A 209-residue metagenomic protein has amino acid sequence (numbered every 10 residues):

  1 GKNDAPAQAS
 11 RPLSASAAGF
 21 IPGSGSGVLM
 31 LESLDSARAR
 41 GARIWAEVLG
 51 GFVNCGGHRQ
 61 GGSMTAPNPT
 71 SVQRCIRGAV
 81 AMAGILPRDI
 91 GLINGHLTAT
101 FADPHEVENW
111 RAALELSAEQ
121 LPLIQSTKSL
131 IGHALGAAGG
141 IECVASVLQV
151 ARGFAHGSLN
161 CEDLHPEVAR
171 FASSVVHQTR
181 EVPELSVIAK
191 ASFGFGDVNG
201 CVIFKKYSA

Functional and structural regions predicted by a protein language model:
G1-Q8, E106-I124, S173-Q178: Acidic-glycine-rich active-site phosphate/pyrophosphate-binding loop
G1-S36, A138-A209: Conserved beta-strand-centric core segments of catalytic alpha/beta enzyme folds
A5-I85, G91-L92, A209: Condensing-enzyme catalytic core mediating Claisen C-C bond formation in acyl metabolism
R43-G51, R88-G95, L121-S129, G157-H165 (+1 more regions): Beta-strand segments within the central parallel beta-sheet cores of soluble alpha/beta enzyme folds
A46-E47, N109-R111, K206: Glycine-rich, phosphate-binding/catalytic loops in enzymes
H58-P69, L97-E115, A134-I141, S173: Short glycine/threonine-rich loop-to-helix capping motif typified by GTGT followed within a few residues by an Asp-Pro
C75-A83, N109, A113, S146-Q149: Stable alpha-helical structural segments in soluble proteins, enriched in small hydrophobic residues
